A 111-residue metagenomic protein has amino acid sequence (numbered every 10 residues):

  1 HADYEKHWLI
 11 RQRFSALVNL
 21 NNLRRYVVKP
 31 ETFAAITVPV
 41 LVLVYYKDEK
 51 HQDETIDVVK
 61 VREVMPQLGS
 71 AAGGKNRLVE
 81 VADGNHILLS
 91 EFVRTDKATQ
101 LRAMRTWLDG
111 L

Functional and structural regions predicted by a protein language model:
E5-N85, T99-R105: Serine-hydrolase catalytic core
N85-E91: Histidine-centered active-site/metal-ligand motif
F92-A98: Charged, often glycine-rich, active-site loop that binds/positions anionic groups
